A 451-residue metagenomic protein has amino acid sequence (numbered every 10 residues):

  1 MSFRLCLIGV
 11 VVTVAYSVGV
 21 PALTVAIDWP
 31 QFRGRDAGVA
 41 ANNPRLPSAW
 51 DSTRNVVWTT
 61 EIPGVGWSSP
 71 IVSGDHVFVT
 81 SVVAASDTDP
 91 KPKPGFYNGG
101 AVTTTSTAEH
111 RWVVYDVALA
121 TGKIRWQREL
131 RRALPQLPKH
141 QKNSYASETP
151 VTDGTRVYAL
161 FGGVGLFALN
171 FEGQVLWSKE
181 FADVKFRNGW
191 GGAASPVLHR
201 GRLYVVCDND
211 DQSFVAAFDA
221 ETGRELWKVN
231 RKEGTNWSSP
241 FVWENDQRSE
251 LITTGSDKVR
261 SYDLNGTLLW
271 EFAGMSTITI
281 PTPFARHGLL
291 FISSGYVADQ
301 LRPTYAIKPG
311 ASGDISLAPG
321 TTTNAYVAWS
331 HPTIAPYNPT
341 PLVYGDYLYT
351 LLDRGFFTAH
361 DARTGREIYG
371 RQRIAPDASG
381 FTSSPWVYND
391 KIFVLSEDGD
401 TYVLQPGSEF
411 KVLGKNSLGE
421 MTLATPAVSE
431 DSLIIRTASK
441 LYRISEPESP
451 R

Functional and structural regions predicted by a protein language model:
M1-L5: N-terminal secretory signal peptides that target proteins for export/translocation
C6-P21: Bacterial N-terminal signal peptides
P21-R451: Noncatalytic, solvent-exposed loop/strand surfaces of beta-propeller-type extracellular/periplasmic domains
